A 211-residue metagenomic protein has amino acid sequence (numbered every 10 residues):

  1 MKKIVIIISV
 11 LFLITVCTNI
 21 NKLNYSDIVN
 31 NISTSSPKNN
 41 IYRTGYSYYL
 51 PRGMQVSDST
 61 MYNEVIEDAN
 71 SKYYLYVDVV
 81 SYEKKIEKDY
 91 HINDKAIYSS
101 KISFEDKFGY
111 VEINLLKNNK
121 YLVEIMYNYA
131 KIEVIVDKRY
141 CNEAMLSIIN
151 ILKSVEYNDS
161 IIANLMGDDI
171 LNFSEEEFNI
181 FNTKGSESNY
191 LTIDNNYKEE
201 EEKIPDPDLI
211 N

Functional and structural regions predicted by a protein language model:
V5-V65, R139-N211: N-terminal targeting sequences that direct proteins away from the cytosol to non-cytosolic compartments
T34-R43, K84-I97: N-terminal post-signal-peptidase region of extra-cytosolic proteins
I41-Y42, D68, L116, Y127: Acidic surface patches and DE-rich sequence motifs
S47, Q55, V65, Y74-Y76 (+2 more regions): Ser/Thr- (and often Asn-) enriched beta-sheet segments in non-cytosolic proteins
Y49-G53, A69-K72, K107, I125-K131: Short, solvent-exposed coil/turn segments at beta-strand boundaries
I66-H91: A short acidic-to-branched-hydrophobic micro-motif
K95-L146, N179-S186, Y190-N195: Signature of long, low-cysteine stretches enriched in small and polar/charged residues
